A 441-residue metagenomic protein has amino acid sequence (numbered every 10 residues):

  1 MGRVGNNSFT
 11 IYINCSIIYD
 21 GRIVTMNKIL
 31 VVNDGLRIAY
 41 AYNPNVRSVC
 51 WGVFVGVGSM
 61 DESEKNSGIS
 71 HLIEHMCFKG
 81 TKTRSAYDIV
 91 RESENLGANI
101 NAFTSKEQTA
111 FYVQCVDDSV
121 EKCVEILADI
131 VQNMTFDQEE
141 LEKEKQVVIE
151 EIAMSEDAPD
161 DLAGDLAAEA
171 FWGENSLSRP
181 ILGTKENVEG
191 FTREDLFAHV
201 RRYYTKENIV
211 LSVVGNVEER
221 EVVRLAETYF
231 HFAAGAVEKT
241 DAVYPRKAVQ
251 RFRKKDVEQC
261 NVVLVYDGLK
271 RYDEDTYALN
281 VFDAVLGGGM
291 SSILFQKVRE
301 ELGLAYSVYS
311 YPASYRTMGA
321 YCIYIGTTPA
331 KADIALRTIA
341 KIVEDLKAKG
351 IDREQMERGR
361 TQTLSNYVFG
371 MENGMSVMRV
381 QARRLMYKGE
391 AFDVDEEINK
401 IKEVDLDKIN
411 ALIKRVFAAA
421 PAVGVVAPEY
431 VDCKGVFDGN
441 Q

Functional and structural regions predicted by a protein language model:
G5, V32: Acidic surface patches and DE-rich sequence motifs
N6-T25: Short, Lys/Arg-enriched N-terminal segments with co-localized hydrophobic residues within the first ~10-30 amino acids
V24, V31, Y42, I89-V237 (+5 more regions): Charge-rich, well-structured scaffold segments of protease-associated domains
I38: Short, Arg/Lys-rich segments that mark the N-terminal edge of DNA/RNA- and chromatin-recognition modules
N43, G52-F54, A236-I293: His/Glu-based metal-binding/catalytic segments typifying zinc-dependent metallopeptidases
N45, C50-Q114, G288-L304: M16/MPP (pitrilysin/insulinase) zinc-metallopeptidase core fold and M16-derived inactive scaffolds
